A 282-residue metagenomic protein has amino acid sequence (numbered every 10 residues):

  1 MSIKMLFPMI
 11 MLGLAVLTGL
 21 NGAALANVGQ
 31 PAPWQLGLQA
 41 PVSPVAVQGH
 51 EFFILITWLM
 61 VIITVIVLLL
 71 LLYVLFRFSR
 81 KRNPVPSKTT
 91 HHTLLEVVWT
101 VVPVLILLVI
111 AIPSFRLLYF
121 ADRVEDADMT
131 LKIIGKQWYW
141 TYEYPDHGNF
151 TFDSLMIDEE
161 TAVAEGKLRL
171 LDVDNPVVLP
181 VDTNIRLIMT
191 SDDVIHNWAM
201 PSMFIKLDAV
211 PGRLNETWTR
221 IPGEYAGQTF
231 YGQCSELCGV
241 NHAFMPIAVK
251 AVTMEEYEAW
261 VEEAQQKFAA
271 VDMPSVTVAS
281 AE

Functional and structural regions predicted by a protein language model:
M1-N27: N-terminal secretory/membrane targeting signals
N27-L55, F76-E282: Non-transmembrane, membrane-proximal soluble domains of secreted or membrane proteins
M60: Active-site-proximal cofactor/substrate-binding loop regions of enzyme domains
T64-R77: Alpha-helical transmembrane segments
